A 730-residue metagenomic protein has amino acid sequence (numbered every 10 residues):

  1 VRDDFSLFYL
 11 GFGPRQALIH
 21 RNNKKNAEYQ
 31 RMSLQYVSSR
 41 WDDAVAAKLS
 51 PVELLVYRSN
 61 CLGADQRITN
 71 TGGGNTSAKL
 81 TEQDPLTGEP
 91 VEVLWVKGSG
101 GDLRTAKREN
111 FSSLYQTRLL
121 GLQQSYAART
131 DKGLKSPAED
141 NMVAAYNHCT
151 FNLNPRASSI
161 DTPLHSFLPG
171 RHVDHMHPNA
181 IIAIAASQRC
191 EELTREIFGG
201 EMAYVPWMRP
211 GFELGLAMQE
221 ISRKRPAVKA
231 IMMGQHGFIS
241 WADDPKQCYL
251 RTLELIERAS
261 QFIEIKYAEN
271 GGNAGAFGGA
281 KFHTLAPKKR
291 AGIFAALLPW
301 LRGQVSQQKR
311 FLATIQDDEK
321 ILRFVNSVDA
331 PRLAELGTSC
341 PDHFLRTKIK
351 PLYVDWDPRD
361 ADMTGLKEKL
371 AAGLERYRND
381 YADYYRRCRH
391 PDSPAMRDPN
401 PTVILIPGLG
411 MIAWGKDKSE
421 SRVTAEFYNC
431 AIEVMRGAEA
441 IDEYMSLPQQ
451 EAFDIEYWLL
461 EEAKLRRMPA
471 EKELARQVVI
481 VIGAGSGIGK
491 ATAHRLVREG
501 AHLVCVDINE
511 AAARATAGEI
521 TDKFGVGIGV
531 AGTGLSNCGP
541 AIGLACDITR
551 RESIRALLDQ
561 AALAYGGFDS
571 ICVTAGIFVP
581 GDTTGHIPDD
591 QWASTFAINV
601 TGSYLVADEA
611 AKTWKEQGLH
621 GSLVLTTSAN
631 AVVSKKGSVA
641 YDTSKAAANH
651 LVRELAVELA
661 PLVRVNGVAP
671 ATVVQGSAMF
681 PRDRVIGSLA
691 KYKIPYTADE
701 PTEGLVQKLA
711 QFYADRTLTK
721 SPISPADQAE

Functional and structural regions predicted by a protein language model:
Y29-V479: Glycine-rich flexible loops
A501-A515: Conserved glycine-rich Rossmann-like NAD(P)H-binding loop of the short-chain dehydrogenase/reductase
F568, P588-Y604, V624, A648 (+1 more regions): Catalytic Tyr-X3-Lys loop
D582-T584, P588-A593, Y713: Substrate-binding pocket helix/loop in short-chain dehydrogenase/reductase
G585, V633-V639, K720: Active-site loop immediately N-terminal to the catalytic Tyr-X3-Lys motif of short-chain dehydrogenase/reductase
A607, S644: Active-site helix of classical SDR
K612, V657-P661: Alpha-helical segment proximal to the catalytic Tyr-Lys
S628: Residue(s) in the substrate-gating loop at a strand-loop-helix junction that position the organic substrate next
